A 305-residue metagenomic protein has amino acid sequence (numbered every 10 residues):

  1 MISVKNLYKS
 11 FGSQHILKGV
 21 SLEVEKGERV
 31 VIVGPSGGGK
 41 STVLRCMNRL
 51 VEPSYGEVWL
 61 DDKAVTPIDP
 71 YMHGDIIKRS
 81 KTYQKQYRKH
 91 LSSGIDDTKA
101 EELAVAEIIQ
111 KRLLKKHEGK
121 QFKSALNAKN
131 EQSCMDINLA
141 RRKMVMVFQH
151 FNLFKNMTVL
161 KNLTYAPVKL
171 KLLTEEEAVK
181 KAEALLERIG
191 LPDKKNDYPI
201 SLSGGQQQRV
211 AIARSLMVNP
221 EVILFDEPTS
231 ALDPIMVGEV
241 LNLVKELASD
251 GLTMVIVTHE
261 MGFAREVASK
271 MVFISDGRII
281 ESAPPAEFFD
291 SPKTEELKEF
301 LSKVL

Functional and structural regions predicted by a protein language model:
N48: Helix-to-loop junction immediately C-terminal to a conserved catalytic motif
L160-K169, V179: Short helical segment in ABC ATPase nucleotide-binding domains corresponding to the A-loop/adjacent helical element
Y198-L202, Q206: Conserved ABC ATPase signature
M217-E221: A short, proline-enriched helix->beta-strand linker immediately N-terminal to the Walker B motif in ABC-type P-loop
I223-D226: Catalytic Walker B motif of ABC-type/P-loop ATPase nucleotide-binding domains
